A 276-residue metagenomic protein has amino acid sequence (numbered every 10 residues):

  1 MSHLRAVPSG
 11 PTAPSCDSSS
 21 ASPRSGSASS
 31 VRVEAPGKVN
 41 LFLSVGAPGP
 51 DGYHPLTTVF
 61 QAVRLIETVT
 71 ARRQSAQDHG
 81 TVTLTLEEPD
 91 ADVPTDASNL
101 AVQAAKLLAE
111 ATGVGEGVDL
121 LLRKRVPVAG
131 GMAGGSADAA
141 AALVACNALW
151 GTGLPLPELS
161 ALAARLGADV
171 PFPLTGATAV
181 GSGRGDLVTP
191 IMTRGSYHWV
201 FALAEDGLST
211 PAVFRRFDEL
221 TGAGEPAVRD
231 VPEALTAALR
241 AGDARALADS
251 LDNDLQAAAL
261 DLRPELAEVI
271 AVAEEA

Functional and structural regions predicted by a protein language model:
M1-L4, S18, V269-A276: Oxyanion/phosphate-interacting regions
S2-G130, A148, T152, P157 (+2 more regions): ATP-binding N-lobe of GHMP and related small-molecule kinases
A104-A111, E158, L162-R165, A258 (+2 more regions): Generic non-transmembrane alpha-helical segments
G117, A139, L143-V180, R184-L187: Contiguous, small/hydrophobic- and glycine-enriched helical/loop subdomains that border and often "cap" functional
T175, V180-A276: Conserved, helical-rich catalytic subdomain that frames metal- and/or nucleotide-binding sites in enzyme alpha/beta
